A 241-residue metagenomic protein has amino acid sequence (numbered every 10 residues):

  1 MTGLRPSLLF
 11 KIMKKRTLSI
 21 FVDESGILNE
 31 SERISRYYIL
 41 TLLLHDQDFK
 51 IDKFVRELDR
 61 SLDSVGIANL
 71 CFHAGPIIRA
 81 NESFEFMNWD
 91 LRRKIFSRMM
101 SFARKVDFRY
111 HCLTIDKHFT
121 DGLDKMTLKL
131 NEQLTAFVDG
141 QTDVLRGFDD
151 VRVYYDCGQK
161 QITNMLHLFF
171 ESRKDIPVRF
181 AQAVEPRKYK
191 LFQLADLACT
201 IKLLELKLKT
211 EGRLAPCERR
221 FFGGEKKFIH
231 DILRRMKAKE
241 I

Functional and structural regions predicted by a protein language model:
M1-I241: Phosphate-ester processing/binding pockets and catalytic centers
